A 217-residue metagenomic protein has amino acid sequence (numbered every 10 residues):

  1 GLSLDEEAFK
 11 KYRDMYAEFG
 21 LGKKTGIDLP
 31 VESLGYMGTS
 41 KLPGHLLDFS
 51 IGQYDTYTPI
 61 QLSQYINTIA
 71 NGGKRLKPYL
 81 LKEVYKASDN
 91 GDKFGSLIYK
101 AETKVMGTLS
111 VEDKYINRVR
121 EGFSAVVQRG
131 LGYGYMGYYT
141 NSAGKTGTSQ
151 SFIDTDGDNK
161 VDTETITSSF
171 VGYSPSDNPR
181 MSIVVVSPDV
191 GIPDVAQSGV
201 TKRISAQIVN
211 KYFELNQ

Functional and structural regions predicted by a protein language model:
G1-S187: Beta-lactam-recognizing serine transpeptidase/beta-lactamase-like catalytic domain environment
G91-D92, L97-I98, E102-K104, G199-Q217: Short, gly/Ser/Thr-rich active-site loops of penicillin-recognizing serine hydrolases
D154, V195, Q217: Active-site-proximal flexible loops/turns
D189-K202: A short acidic/glycine-rich loop-to-helix N-cap element
